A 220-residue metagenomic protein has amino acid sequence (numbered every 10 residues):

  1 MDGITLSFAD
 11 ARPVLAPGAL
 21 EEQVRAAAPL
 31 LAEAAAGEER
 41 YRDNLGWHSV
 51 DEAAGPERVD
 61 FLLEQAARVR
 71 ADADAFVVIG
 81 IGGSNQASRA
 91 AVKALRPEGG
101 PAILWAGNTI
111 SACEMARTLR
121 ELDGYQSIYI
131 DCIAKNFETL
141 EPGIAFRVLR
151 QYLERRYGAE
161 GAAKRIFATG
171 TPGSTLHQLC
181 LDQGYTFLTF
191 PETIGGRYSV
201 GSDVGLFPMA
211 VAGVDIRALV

Functional and structural regions predicted by a protein language model:
M1-A67: Extended, charge-enriched "interface" segments that sit outside catalytic cores
L63, A67-V220: Glycine-rich phosphate-binding loops that contact phosphosugars or nucleotide phosphates
